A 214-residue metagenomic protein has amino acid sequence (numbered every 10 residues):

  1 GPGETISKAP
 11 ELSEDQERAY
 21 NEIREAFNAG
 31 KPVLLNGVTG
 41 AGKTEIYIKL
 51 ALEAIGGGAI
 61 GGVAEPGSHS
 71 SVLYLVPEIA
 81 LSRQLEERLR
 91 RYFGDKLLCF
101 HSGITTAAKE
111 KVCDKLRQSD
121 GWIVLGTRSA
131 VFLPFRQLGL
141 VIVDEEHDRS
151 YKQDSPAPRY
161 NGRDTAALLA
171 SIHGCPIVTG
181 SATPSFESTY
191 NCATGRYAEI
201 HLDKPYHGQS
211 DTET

Functional and structural regions predicted by a protein language model:
G1-G56, S70-Y74: Pre-Walker A segment
A54-G58, H69-S70, G94-K96, Y197-E199: Post-Walker A helix-loop "phosphate-sensing" segment adjacent to the P-loop in P-loop NTPases
S70-L85: Conserved strand-helix element at the start of the C-terminal RecA-like helicase core
Y74, I123-G126, I142, P176-S181: Structural recognition of the conserved hydrophobic beta-strand(s) that form the central parallel beta-sheet of P-loop
R91-Y92, F100-V124: Conserved motor-coupling elements within RecA-like helicase/translocase cores
V124-L140: Conserved RecA-like ASCE ATPase "motif II neighborhood" in helicase/translocase motors
S129-A130, E145-D148: Conserved Walker B
D148-E213: Post-DEXD/H (motif II) to motif III coupling segment of the RecA-like Helicase ATP-binding lobe
